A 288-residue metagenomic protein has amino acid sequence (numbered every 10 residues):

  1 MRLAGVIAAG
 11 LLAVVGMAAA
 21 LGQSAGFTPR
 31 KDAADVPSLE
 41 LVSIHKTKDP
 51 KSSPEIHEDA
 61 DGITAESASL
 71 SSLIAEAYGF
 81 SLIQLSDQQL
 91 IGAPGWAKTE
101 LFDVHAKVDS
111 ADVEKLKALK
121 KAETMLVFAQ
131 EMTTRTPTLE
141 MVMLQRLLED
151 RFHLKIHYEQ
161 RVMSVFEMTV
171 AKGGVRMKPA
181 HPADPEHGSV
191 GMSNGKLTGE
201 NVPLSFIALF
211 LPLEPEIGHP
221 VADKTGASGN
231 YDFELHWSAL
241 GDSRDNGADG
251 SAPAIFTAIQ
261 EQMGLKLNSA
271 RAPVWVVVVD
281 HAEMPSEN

Functional and structural regions predicted by a protein language model:
R2-N288: Conserved "landmark" site that anchors the functional core of diverse proteins
